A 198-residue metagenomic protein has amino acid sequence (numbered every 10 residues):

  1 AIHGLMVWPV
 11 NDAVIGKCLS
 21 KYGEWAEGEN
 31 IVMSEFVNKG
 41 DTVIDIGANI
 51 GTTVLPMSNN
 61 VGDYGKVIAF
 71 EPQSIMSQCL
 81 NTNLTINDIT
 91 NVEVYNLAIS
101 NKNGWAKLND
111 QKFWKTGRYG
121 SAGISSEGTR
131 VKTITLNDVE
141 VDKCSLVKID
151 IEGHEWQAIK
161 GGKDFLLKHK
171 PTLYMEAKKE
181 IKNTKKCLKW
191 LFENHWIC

Functional and structural regions predicted by a protein language model:
A1-N83, N87, V141, C198: S-adenosyl-L-methionine
H3-I31, T90, Y95-D142: Glycine-rich adenosyl-binding loop in Rossmann-like folds that engage adenosine-containing cofactors
A48-I50, S74, I99-N101, I151-G153 (+1 more regions): Short, glycine/acidic-enriched loop or turn micro-motifs at the edges of active sites
M57, L80, L108, A158-G162: Hydrophobic packing residues within well-ordered alpha-helices of enzyme cores
G65, D88-V92, H169: A short helix-to-beta-strand connector/capping loop
I75, S126-V131, Y174-K182: Acceptor-substrate binding/catalytic loop of class I
N137-C198: Conserved acidic-Pro-Pro-aromatic motif
